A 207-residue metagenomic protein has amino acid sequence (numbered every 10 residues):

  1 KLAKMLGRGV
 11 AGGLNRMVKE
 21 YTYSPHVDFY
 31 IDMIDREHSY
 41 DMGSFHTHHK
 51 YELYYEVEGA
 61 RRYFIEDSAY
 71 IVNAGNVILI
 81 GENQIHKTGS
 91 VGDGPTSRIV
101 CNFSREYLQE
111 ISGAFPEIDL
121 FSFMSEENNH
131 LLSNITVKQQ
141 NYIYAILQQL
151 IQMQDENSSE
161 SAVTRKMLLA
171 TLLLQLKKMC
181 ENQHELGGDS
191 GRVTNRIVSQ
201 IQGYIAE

Functional and structural regions predicted by a protein language model:
K1-V77, Q84, E117-L120, N129-L131: Generic protein-terminus/edge-of-domain signal
L6, G13-Y30, G89-Q152, K178-N182: A hydrophobic/aromatic-rich effector-binding and dimerization subdomain of bacterial HTH-type transcriptional regulators
L53, I99-C101, L172: Well-ordered beta-strand positions enriched in small/hydrophobic/aromatic, beta-favoring residues
R62-F64, I80, H86-D93, Q109: Short beta-strand His + acidic residue motifs that chelate non-heme Fe in jelly-roll/DSBH and cupin folds
E66-D67, N76, S90-G92, D189-R192: Short, solvent-exposed loop/turn segments at secondary-structure boundaries
I78-I80, C101: Short hydrophobic-aromatic micro-motifs
L131-Q139, Q154-L168, L173-E207: Short, Lys/Arg-enriched, Trp-marked, Pro/Gly-tolerant hinge/linker segments that flank
